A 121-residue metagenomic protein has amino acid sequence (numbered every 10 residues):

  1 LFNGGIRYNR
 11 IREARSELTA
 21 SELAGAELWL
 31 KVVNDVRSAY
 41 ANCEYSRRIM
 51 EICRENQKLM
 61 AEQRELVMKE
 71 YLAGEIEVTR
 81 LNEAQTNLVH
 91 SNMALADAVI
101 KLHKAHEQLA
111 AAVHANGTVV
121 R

Functional and structural regions predicted by a protein language model:
G4-G5: Repeated loop/turn-to-beta-strand initiation elements of outer-membrane beta-barrel proteins
N9, E13-A94, K101-A112: Amphipathic alpha-helical coiled-coil segments
N116: Alpha/beta-hydrolase active-site loop signature
V119-R121: Amphipathic alpha-helical coiled-coil scaffold segments and their short linker/junction regions
